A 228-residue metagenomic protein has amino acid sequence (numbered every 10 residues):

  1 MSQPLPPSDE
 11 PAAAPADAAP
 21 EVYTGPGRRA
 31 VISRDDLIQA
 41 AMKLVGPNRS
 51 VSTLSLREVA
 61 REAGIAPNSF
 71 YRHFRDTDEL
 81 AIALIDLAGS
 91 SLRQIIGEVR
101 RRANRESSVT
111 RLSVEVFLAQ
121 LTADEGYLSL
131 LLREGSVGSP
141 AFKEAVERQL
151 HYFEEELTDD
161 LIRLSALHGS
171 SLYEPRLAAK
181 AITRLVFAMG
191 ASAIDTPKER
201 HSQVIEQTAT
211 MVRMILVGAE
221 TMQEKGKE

Functional and structural regions predicted by a protein language model:
M1-I32, H168-S171, T221-E228: N-terminal intrinsically disordered/low-complexity leader segments
S2-D17, S170-A193, E199, Q203-I215: Hydrophobic alpha-helical segments that form the core of small-molecule binding pockets and/or dimer interfaces
D36, L44-E79, A83: Helix-turn-helix
L37-V45, A88, L92, F117 (+1 more regions): Short hydrophobic clusters on alpha-helical segments that form packing/core surfaces in small helical domains
F74, A81-A88, L131, F153: Alpha-helical DNA-contacting segments of helix-turn-helix folds
A83, G97-A123, I182, I205: Hydrophobic alpha-helical connector segments
T122-A141, T158, A191, D195: Amphipathic alpha-helical segments used for helix-helix packing
P140-A166, R176-K180, F187, E206 (+1 more regions): Amphipathic alpha-helical packing segments from all-alpha helical-bundle domains
